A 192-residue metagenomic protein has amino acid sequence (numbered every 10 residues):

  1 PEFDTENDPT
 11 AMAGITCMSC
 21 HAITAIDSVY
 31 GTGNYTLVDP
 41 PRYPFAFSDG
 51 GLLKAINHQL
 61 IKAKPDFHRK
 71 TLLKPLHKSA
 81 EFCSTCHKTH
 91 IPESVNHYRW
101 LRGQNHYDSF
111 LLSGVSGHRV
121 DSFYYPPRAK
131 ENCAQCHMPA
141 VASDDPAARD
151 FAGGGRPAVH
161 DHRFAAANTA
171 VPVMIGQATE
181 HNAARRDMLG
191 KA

Functional and structural regions predicted by a protein language model:
E2-A192: Primarily the internal scaffold of c-type cytochrome electron-transfer domains, especially repeated/multiheme c-type
